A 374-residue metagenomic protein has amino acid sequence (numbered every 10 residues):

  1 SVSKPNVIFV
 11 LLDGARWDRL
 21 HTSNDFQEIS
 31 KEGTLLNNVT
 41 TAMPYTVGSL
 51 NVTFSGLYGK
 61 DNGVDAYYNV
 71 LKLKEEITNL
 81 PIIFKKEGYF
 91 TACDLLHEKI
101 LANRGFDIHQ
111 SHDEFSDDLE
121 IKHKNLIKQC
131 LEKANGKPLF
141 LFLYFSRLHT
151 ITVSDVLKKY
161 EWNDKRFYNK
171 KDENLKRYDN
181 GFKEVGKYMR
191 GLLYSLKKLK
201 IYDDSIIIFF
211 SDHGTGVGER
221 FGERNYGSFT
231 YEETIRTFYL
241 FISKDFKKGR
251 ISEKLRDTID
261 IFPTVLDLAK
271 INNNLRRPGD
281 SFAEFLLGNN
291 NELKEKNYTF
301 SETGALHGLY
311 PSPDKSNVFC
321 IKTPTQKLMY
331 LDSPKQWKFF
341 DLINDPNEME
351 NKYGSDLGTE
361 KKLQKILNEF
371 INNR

Functional and structural regions predicted by a protein language model:
S1-R374: Catalytic domains that recognize anionic headgroups
